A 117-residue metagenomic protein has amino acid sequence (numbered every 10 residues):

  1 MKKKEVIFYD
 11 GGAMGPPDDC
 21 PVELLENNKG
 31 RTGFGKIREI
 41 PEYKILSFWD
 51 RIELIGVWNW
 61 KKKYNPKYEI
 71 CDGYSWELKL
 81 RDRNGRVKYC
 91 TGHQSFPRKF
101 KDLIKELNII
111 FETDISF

Functional and structural regions predicted by a protein language model:
M1-Y43, K62-G92, D114-F117: N-terminal domain-start interaction segment
K29-G33, L46-S47, Q94-I109: Short, surface-exposed linear segments at secondary-structure transitions and domain or protein termini
P41-K62, L103-F117: DNA replication sliding-clamp ring fold and its partner-interaction surfaces
